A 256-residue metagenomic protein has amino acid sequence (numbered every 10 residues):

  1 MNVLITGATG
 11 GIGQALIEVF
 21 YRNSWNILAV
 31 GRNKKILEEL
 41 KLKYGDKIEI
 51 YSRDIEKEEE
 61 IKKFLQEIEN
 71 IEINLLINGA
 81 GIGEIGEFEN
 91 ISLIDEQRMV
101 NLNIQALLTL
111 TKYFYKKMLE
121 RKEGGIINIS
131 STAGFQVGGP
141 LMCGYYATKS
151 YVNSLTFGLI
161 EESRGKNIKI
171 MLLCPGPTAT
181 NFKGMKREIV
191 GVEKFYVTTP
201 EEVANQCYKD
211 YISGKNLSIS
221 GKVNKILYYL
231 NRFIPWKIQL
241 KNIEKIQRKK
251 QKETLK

Functional and structural regions predicted by a protein language model:
T9-G10: Conserved glycine-rich cofactor-binding loop
N23-E39: Conserved glycine-rich Rossmann-like NAD(P)H-binding loop of the short-chain dehydrogenase/reductase
G79-E84: Conserved NAD(P)H cofactor-binding loop of Rossmann-fold oxidoreductase domains
E87-F88, D95-V100: Substrate-binding pocket helix/loop in short-chain dehydrogenase/reductase
T111, T148: Active-site helix of classical SDR
S131: Residue(s) in the substrate-gating loop at a strand-loop-helix junction that position the organic substrate next
L172, G191-Y228: C-terminal helical subdomain
